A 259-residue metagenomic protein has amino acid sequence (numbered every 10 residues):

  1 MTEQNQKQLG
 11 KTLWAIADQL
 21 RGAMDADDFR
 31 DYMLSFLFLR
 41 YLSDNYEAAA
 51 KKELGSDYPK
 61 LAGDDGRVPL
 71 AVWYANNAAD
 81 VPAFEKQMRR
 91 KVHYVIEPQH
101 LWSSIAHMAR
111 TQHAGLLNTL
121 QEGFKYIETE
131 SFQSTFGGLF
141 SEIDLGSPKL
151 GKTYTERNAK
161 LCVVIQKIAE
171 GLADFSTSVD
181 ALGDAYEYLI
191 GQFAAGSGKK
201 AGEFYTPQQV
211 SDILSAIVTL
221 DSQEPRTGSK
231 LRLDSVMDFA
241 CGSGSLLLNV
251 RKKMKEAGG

Functional and structural regions predicted by a protein language model:
M1-Q223: Non-catalytic, mostly N-terminal accessory regions of nucleic-acid modification and defense proteins
E203-G259: Conserved S-adenosyl-L-methionine
